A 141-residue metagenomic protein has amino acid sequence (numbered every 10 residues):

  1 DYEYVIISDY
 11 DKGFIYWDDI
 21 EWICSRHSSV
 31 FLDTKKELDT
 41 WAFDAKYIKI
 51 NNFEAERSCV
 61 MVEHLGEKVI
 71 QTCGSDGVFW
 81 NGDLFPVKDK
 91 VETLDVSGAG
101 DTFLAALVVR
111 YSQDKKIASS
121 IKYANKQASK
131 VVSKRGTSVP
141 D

Functional and structural regions predicted by a protein language model:
Y2-F14: Short acidic, glycine-rich surface-loop motifs adjacent to enzyme active sites
Y4-I6, F31, K49, I70: Structural motif
V5-S8, N51, D101, S120: Conserved structural-core and active-site-/substrate-pathway-adjacent residues in large, well-folded domains of enzymes
Y10, K35-E37, F53: Short, ordered loop/turn segments at secondary-structure junctions
D18-D44, R57-D141: Conserved phosphate-binding/catalytic region of the ribokinase-like
A45-F53: Non-cysteine beta-strand/loop elements that form the S-adenosyl-L-methionine
